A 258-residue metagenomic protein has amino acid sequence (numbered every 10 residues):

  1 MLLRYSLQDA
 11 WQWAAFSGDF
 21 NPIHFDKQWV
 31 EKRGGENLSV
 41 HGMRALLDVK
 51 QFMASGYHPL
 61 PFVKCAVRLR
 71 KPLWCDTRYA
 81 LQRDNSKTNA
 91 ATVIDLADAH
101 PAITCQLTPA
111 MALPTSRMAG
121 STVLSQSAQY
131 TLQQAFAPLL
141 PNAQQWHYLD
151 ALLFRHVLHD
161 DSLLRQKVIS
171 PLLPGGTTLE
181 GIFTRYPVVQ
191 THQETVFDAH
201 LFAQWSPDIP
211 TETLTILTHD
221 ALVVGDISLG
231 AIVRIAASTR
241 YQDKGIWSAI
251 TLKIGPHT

Functional and structural regions predicted by a protein language model:
M1, F62-P138, H200-T258: HotDog/MaoC-like acyl-thioester-processing domains
M1-A90: Ordered, small/hydrophobic-rich secondary-structure cores
M1-L38, L113-G175: Catalytic strand-loop segment that frames the active site of acyl-thioester-processing enzymes
G18, G34-G35, G42, G56 (+7 more regions): Residue-identity detector for glycine
E31-P61, Q144-W205: Active-site helix/loop of acyl-thioester processing domains in fatty-acid/polyketide metabolism, spanning hotdog-fold
